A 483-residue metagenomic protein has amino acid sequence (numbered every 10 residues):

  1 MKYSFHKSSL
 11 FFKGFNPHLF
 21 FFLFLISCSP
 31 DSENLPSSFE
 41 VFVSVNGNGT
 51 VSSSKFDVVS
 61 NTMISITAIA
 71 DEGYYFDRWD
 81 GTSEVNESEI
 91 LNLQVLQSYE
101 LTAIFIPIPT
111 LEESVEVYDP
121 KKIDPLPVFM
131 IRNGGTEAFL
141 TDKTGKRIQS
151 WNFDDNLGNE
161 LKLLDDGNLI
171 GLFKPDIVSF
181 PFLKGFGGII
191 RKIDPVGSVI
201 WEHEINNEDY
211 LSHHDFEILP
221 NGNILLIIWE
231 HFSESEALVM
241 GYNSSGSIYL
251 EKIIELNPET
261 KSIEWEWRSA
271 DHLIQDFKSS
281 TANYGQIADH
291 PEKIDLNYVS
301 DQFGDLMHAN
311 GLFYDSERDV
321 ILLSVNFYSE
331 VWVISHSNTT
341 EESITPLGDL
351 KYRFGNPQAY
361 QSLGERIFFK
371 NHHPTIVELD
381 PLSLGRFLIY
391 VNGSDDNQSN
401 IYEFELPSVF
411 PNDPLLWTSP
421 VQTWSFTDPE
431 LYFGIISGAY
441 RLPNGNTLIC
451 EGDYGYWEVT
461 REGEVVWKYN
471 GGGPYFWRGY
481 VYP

Functional and structural regions predicted by a protein language model:
M1-F12: N-terminal secretory signal peptides that target proteins for export/translocation
L25-S27: C-terminal motif of bacterial Sec signal peptides marking the signal peptidase cleavage site
S29-D31: Bacterial signal peptide processing site
L35-S44, I90-I108: Conserved "repeat-terminator" motif of extracellular CCP/Sushi domains
P36-F39, V58-S65: Short coil/turn motif common to extracellular beta-sandwich-like domains
F42-D57: Short, solvent-exposed loop/edge segments of extracellular or virion-exposed proteins
T62-E89: Surface-exposed interfaces of beta-sheet-rich extracellular modules
I108-P483: Histidine-/acidic-rich catalytic cores in large beta-rich domains
